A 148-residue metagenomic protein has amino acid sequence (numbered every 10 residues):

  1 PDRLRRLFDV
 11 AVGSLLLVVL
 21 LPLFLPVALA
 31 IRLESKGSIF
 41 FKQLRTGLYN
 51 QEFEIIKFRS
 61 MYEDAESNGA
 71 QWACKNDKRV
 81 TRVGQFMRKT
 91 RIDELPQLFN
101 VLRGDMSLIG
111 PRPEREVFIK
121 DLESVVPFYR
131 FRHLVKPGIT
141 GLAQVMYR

Functional and structural regions predicted by a protein language model:
P1-A65, N100: A hydrophobic, helix-centered structural microdomain
S14, S38, L48, Q85 (+3 more regions): Gly/Ser/Thr-rich helix-start
V27, F41-K42, A70, I109-P111 (+1 more regions): Short, hydrophobic secondary-structure boundary micro-motifs
Q51-I56, K136-L142: Short hydrophobic, aromatic-rich alpha-helical segments embedded in or entering the lipid bilayer of multi-pass
I55-Q85: Acidic, Ser/Thr-rich low-complexity segments on the non-lumenal side of membrane proteins
C74-K136: A short, structured surface patch at a secondary-structure boundary
R148: A basic, often C-terminal nucleic-acid-binding module that engages the phosphate backbone, implemented in DNA
